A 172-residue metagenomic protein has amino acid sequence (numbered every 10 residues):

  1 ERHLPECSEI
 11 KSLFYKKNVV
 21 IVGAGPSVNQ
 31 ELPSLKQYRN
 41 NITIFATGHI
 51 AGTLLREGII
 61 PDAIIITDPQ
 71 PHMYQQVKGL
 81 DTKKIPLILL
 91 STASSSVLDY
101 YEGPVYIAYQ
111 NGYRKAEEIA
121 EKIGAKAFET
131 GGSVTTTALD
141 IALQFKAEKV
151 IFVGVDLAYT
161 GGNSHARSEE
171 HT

Functional and structural regions predicted by a protein language model:
E1-T43, G52-I60, H72-K84, S95 (+1 more regions): N-terminal donor/sugar-recognition subdomains of glycan-related enzymes, prototypically the membrane-proximal stem
P26-S27, F45-A46, D68-H72, G79 (+2 more regions): Short, glycine/acidic-rich beta->alpha junctions
I42, D62, T130-S133, G162: Long alpha-helical, hydrophobic tracts
T43-A46, I60-Q70, P86-L89, V105-Q110 (+1 more regions): Short hydrophobic/aromatic-enriched beta-strand-loop microsegments
G48-G52, L89-S96: Short, polar loop motifs at secondary-structure junctions
I50-D68, A142-A166: Glycine-rich phosphate/pyrophosphate-binding loops and their adjacent beta-strand/loop elements at enzyme active sites
S96-L157: Active-site/ligand-binding-proximal alpha/beta "capping" segment
E170-T172: Conserved small/polar residues in nucleotide/adenosyl-binding loops
